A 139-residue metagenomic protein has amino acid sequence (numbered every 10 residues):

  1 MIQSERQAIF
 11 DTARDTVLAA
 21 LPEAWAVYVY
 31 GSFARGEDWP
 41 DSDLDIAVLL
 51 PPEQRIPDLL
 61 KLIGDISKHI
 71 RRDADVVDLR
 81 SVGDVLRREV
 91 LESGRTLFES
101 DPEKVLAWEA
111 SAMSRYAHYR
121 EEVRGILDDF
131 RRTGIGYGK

Functional and structural regions predicted by a protein language model:
M1-A26, A34-P40, P51-K139: Catalytic core of pol beta-like nucleotidyltransferases
D45-V48: Short beta-strand->loop micro-motif that forms the acidic, two-metal-ion catalytic signature in nucleotide-processing
